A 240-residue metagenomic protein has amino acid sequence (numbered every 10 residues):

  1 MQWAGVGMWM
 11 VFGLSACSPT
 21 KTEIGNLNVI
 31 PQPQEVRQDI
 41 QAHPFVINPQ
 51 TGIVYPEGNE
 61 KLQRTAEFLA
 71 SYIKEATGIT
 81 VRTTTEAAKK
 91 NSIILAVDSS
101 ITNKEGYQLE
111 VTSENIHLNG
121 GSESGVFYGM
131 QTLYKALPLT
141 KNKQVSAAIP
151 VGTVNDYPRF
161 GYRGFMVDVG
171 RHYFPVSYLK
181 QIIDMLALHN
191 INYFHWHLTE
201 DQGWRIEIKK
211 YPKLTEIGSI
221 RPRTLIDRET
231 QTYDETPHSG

Functional and structural regions predicted by a protein language model:
M1-L27: Bacterial Sec-dependent N-terminal signal peptides
M1-W9, R37, S99, W196: Alpha-helical protein-protein interaction elements
W3-G5, V11, Q50, P56 (+2 more regions): Intrinsically disordered, low-complexity segments enriched in small/polar residues
W9, G13-S15, Q50, E114 (+2 more regions): Compositionally biased, intrinsically disordered low-complexity segments
C17-R163: Acidic, contiguous N-terminal accessory segments
T102-G240: Feature activates predominantly on carbohydrate-active enzymes
